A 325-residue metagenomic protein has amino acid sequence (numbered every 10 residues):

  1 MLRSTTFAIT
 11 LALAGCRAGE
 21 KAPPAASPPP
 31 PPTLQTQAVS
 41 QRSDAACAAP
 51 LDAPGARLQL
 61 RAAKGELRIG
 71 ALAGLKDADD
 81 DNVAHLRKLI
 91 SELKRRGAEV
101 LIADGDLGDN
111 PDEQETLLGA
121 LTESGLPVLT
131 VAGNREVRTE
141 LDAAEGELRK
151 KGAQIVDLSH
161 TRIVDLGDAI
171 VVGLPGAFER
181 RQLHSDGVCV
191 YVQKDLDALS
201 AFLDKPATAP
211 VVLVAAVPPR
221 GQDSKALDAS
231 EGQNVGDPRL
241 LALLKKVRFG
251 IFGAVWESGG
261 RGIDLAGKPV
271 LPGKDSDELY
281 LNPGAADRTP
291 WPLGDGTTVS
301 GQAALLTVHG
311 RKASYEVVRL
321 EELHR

Functional and structural regions predicted by a protein language model:
R17-G19: Bacterial signal peptide processing site
K21-L118, T208: N-terminal active-site segment of His-dependent metallophosphoesterases
P29-L58, V164-G167, S258-R325: Binuclear metal-dependent phosphoesterase catalytic core
A71-G74, V100-D106, P127-R135, D157-S159 (+3 more regions): Active-site neighborhood of phospho(di)ester-bond hydrolases with catalytic His/Asp-centered motifs
A78-D80, G108-E113, N134-D142, V164-D165 (+4 more regions): Active-site environment of divalent metal-dependent phosphoester hydrolases
D79-L166, G273-S276: Core catalytic region of metal-dependent phosphoesterases/phosphodiesterases, especially metallo-beta-lactamase-like
G167-P210, S230-R239: Binuclear metal-dependent hydrolase catalytic cores centered on His/Asp/Glu-rich metal-binding motifs
A209-V247: Active-site-proximal segments of metal-dependent phosphoesterases and phosphodiesterases across multiple
